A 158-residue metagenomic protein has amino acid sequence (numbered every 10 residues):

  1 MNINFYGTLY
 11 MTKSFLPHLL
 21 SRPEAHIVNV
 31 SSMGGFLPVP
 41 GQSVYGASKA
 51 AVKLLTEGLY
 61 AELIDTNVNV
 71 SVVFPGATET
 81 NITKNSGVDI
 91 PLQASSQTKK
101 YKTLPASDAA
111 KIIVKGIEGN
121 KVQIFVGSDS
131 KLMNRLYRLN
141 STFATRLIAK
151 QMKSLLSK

Functional and structural regions predicted by a protein language model:
T12, S48: Active-site helix of classical SDR
S14-P23: A short helix-coil junction within the Rossmann-fold of NAD(P)-dependent oxidoreductases
P17, A61-I64: Alpha-helical segment proximal to the catalytic Tyr-Lys
S32: Residue(s) in the substrate-gating loop at a strand-loop-helix junction that position the organic substrate next
G35-L37: Conserved catalytic-site region of short-chain dehydrogenase/reductase
V39-S43: Active-site loop immediately N-terminal to the catalytic Tyr-X3-Lys motif of short-chain dehydrogenase/reductase
D65-S128: SDR active-site lid
